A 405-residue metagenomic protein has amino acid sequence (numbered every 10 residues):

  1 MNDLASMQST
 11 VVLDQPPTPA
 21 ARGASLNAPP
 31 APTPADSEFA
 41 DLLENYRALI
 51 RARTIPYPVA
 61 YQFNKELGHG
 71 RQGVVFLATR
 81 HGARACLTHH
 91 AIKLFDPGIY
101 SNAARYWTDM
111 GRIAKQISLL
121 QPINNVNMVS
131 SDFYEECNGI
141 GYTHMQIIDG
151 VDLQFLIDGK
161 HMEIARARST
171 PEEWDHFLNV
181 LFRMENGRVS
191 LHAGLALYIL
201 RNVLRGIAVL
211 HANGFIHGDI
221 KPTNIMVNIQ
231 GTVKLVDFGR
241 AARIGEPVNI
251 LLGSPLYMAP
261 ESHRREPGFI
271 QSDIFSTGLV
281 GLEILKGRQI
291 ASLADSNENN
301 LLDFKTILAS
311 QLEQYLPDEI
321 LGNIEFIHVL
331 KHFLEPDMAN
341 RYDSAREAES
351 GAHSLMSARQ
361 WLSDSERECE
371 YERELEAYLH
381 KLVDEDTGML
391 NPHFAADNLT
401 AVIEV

Functional and structural regions predicted by a protein language model:
A104-P122: AlphaC helix of the eukaryotic protein kinase fold
Y134: Activation-segment/catalytic-loop signature of the eukaryotic protein kinase fold
N138-D152, L156: Conserved short submotifs of the Hanks-type protein kinase catalytic core that shape the nucleotide-binding pocket
I199-L200: Activation segment signature within eukaryotic-like protein kinase domains
H211-V227: Catalytic-loop of the protein kinase fold
V248-S262: Conserved activation segment of eukaryotic-like protein kinases, specifically the C-terminal portion of the activation
Q360-V405: Regulatory extensions appended to serine/threonine kinase catalytic cores
